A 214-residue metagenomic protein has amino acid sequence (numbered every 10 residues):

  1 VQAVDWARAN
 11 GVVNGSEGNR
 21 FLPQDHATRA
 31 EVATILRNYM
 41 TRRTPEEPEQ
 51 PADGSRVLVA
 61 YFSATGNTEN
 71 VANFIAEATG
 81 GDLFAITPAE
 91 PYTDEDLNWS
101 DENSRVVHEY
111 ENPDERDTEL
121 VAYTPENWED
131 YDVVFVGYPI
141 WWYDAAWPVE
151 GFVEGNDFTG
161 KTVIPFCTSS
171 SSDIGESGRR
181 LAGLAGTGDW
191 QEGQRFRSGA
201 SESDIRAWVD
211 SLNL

Functional and structural regions predicted by a protein language model:
V1-Q50: N-terminal propeptides
E47-L214: Active-site-proximal alpha-helix that buttresses catalytic centers in soluble enzyme cores
